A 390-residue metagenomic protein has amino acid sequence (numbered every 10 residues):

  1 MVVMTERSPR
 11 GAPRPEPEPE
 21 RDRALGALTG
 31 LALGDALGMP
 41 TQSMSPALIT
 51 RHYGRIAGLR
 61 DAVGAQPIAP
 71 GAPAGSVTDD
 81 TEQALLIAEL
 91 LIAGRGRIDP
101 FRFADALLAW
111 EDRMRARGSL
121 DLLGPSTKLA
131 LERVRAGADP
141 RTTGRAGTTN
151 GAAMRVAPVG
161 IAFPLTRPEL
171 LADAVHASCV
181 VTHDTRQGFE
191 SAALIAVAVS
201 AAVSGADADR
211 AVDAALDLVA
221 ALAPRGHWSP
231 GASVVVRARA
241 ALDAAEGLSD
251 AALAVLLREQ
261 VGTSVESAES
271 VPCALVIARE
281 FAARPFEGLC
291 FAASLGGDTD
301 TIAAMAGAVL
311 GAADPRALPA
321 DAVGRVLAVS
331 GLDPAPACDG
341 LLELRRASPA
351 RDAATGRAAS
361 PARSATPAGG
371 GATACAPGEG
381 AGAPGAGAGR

Functional and structural regions predicted by a protein language model:
V2-R390: Structured, active/binding-site neighborhoods that engage oxygen-rich ligands
